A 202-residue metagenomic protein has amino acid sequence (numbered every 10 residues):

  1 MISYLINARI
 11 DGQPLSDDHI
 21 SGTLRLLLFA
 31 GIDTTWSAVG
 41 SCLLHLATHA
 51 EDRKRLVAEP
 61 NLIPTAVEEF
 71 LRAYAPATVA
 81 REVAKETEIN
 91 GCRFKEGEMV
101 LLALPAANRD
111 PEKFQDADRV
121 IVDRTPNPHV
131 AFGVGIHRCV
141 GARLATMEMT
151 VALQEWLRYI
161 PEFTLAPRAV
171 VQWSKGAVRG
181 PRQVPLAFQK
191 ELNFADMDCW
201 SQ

Functional and structural regions predicted by a protein language model:
M1-Q202: Cytochrome P450
